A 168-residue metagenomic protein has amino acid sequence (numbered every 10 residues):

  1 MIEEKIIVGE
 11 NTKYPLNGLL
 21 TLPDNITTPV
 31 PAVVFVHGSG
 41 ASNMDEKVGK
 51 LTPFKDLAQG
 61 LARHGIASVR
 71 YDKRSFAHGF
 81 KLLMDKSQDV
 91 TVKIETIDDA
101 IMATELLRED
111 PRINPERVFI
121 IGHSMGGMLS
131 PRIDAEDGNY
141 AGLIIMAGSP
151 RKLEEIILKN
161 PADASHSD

Functional and structural regions predicted by a protein language model:
M1-T28: N-terminal cap/lid segment of alpha/beta-hydrolase-fold proteins
I26-R63: Short, surface-exposed "cap/lid" segments of acyl-processing enzymes
D56-F80: Conserved alpha/beta-hydrolase
Q88-D110: Alpha/beta-hydrolase active-site loop
R112-S124: Alpha/beta-hydrolase fold nucleophile elbow
G127-G138: Short glycine-enriched nucleophile-adjacent loop and the immediately C-terminal alpha-helix near the catalytic center
I144-D168: Accessory cap/linker subdomain of secreted extracellular hydrolases
